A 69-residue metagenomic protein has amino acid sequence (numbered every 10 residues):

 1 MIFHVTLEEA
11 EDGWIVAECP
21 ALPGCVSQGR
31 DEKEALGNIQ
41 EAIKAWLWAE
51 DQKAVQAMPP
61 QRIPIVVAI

Functional and structural regions predicted by a protein language model:
M1-H4, A10, K33, G37-I69: Short, charged, surface-exposed hinge/linker loops at domain edges that act as mobile lids or interdomain connectors
E8-L22: Short aromatic-glycine-(Arg/Gly/Cys) micro-motifs in beta-strand/loop hairpins
C19, C25, W46: Functionally engaged cysteine thiol sites
P23-E32: A short, exposed loop/beta-hairpin motif centered on an aromatic-Gly-Thr core
